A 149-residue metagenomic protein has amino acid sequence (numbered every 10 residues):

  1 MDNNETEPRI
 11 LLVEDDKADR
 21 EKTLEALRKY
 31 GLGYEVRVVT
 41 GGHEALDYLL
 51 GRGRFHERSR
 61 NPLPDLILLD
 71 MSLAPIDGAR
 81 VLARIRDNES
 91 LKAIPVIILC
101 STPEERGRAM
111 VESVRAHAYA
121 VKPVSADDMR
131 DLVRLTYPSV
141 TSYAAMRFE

Functional and structural regions predicted by a protein language model:
M1-L11, K17-R37, H43-L46, L50 (+3 more regions): Non-catalytic signal-transmission and effector/linker regions of two-component phosphorelay proteins
T23, A109-V111: Residue preferences within the helical output face of two-component receiver
R58-P62, R86-A93, V114: Conserved phosphotransfer cores of two-component systems
L69-M71: Active-site residues of response regulator receiver
A74, A83, E104: The feature encodes the CheY-like receiver
L99-C100: Hydrophobic/aromatic residues positioned on beta-strands within the core alpha/beta folds
H117: Short, glycine/charged-rich "phosphate-handling" switch motifs in NTP-dependent and phosphotransfer domains
